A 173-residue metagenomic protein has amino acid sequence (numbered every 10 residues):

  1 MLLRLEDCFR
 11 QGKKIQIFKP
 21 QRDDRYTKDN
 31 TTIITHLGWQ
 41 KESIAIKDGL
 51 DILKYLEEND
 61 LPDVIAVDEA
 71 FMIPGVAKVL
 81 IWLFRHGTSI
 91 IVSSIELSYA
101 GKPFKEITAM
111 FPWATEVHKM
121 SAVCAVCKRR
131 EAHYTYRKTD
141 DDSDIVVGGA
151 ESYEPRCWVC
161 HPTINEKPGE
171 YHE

Functional and structural regions predicted by a protein language model:
L2-L56, S98-A109, K119-A122, D141 (+1 more regions): Conserved P-loop
F9, F84-R85: Anion (oxyanion) recognition and catalysis
N59-V64: Short acidic/histidine-rich motifs immediately flanking catalytic phosphotransfer sites in two-component signaling
A66, T88-E96: Structural recognition of the conserved hydrophobic beta-strand(s) that form the central parallel beta-sheet of P-loop
E69-L83, L97-F104: Conserved ATPase-coupling elements of RecA-like P-loop NTPase cores
A114: Short basic (Lys/Arg) and small-residue
V123-V146: Short recognition patches in nucleic-acid-associated and regulatory proteins
